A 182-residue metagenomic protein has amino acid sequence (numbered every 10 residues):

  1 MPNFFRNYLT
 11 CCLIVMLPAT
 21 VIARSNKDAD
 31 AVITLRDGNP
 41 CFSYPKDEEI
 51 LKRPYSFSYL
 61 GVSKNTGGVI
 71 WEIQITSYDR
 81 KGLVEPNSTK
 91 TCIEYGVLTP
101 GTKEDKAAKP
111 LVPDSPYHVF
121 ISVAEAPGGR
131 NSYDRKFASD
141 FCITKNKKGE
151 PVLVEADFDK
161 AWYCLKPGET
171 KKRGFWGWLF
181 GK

Functional and structural regions predicted by a protein language model:
M1-L9: Bacterial N-terminal signal peptides that target proteins for export
T10-C11, V21: Cleavable N-terminal signal peptides
R24-D28, E48, A124-W178, K182: Extended, polar beta-sheet/loop recognition surfaces of beta-rich domains that mediate binding to diverse ligands
D28-L60: Contiguous beta-strand segments within globular domains
E49-R53, S58, V62-K81: A general "mature secreted/periplasmic domain" signal
G68-P110: Extended, solvent-exposed segments with strong compositional bias
P110-A126: Internal, hydrophobic beta-strand segments that form the core of beta-sheet-rich folds
